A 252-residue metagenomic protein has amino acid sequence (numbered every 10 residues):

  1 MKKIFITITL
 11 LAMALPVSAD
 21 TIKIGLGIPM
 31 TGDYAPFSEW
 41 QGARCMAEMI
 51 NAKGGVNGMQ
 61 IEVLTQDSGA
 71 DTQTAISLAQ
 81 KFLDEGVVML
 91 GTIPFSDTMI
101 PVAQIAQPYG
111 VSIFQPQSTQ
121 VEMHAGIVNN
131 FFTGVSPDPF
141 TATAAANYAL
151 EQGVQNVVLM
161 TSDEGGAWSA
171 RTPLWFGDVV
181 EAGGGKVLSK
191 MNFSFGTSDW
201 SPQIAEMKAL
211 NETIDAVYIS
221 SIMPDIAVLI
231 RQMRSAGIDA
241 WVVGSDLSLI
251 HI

Functional and structural regions predicted by a protein language model:
I4-M13: Sec-dependent N-terminal signal peptides
L15-A19: Sec/Tat signal peptide C-region and signal peptidase I cleavage site
D20-I22, M59-I61, E85-M89, P108-S112 (+5 more regions): Loop/turn elements at helix/coil->beta-strand transitions in domains of secreted/extracellular proteins
T21-E39, I93-P94, N156-D163: Short beta-strand segments enriched in small/hydrophobic residues
L26, F82-P94, F114-P116, V158-T161 (+3 more regions): Periplasmic-binding protein-like
A35-Q41, K53-E122, W168, F193-W200 (+2 more regions): Beta-alpha junction/loop-to-helix N-cap segments that form part of ligand/metal-binding clefts
I105-A106, T172-I250: Extracellular/periplasmic bilobed ligand-binding domains
F131-F195, A216: An alpha-beta-alpha
